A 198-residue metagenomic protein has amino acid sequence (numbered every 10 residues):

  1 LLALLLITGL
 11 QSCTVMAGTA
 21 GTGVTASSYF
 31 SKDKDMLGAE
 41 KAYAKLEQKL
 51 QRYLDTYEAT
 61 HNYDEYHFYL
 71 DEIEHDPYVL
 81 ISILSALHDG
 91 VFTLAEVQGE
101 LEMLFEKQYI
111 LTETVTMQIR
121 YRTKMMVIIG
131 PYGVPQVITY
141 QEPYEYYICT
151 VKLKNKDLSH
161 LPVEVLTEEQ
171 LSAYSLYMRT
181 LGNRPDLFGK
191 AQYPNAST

Functional and structural regions predicted by a protein language model:
L1-S197: Membrane-proximal envelope biogenesis segments
